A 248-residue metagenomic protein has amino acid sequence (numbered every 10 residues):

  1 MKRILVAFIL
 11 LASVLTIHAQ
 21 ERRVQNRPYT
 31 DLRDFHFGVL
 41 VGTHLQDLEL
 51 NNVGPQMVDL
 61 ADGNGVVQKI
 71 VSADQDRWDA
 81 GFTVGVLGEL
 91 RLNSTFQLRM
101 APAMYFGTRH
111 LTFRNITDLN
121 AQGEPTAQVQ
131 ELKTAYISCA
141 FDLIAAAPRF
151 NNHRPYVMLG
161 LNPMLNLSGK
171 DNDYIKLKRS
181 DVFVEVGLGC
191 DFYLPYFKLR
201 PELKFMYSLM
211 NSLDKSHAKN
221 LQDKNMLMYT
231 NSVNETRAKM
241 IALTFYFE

Functional and structural regions predicted by a protein language model:
Q20-G81, M240, Y246-E248: Short glycine/proline- and aromatic-enriched beta-strand/turn motifs that initiate or cap beta-hairpins
L32, R91-T95, P148-N152, Y193-F197 (+1 more regions): Outer-membrane beta-barrel channels and translocator barrels
R33-F37, W78-F82, K133-C139, H153 (+2 more regions): Residues that define the transmembrane beta-barrel architecture of outer-membrane proteins
V39-V41, M100-P102, F141, V157-L159 (+3 more regions): Membrane-embedded beta-strand positions of outer-membrane beta-barrel proteins
T43-D47, M104-T108, A145-A147, L161-L167 (+3 more regions): Transmembrane beta-strands of outer-membrane beta-barrel pores
Q46, V53-Q122: Glycine- and aromatic-enriched membrane insertion/assembly motifs of diderm outer-membrane and organelle channel
E49-Q56, L111-T117, L167-I175, S212-N220: Outer-membrane beta-barrel translocator domains and adjoining extracellular loop/strand segments of Gram-negative
P195-E248: Predominantly the C-terminal beta-signal and adjacent terminal strand-loop region of outer-membrane beta-barrel
